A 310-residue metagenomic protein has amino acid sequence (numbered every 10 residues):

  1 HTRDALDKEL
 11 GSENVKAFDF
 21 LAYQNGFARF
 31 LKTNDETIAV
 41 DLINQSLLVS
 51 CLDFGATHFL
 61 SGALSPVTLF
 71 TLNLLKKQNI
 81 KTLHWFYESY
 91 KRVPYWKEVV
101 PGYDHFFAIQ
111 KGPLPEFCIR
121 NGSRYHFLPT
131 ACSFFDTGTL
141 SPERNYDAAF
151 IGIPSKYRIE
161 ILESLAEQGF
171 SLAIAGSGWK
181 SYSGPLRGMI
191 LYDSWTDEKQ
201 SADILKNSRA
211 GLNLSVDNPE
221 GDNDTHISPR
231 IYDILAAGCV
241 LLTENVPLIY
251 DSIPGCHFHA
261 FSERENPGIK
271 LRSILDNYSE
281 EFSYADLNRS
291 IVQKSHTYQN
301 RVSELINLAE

Functional and structural regions predicted by a protein language model:
H1-S46, D53-F54, G62-F70, K97-C256: Nucleotide-sugar donor-binding catalytic core of glycosyltransferases
N44, C51-L52, L72-K77, R92: Catalytic alpha-helical scaffold of carbohydrate-active enzymes acting on polysaccharides/glycoconjugates
N44, L48, R264, G268 (+1 more regions): Short, amphipathic alpha-helical "lid/cap" segments that border enzyme active or binding sites
L48-L52, S273-I274: Short amphipathic alpha-helix with an adjacent loop that forms part of the alpha/beta core around
T57: Short acidic/polar active-site loop segments enriched in Thr and Asp
L75-S89: Active-site proximal beta-strand in glycosyltransferases
H257-E265, S273-S279: Conserved acidic donor-binding segment of nucleotide-sugar-dependent glycosyltransferases
L275-N307: A charged, aromatic-enriched C-terminal amphipathic alpha-helix characteristic of glycosyltransferases across folds
